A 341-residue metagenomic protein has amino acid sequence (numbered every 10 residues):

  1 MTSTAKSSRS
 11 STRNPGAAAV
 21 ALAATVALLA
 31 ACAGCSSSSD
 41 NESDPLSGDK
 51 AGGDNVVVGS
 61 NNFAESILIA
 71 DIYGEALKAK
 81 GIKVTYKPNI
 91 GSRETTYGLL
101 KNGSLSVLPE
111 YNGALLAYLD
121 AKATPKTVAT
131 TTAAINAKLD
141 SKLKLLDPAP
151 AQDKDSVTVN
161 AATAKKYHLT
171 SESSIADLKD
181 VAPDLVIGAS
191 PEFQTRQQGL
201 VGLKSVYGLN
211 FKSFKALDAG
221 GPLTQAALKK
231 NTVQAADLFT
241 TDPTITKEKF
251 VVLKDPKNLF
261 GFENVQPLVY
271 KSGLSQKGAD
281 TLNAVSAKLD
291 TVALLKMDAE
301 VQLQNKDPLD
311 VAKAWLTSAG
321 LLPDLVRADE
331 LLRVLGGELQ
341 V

Functional and structural regions predicted by a protein language model:
C32-L46: Bacterial lipoprotein signal-peptidase II cleavage site
G52-E65, I82-N89, P183-G188: Short, well-ordered beta-strand elements
D71, E75-A76, E94-L105, V201-V206 (+1 more regions): Short helices/loops that flank or line small-molecule/ion binding pockets
Y73-K80, S173-S213, A314-S318: Ligand-binding cleft/hinge of the Venus flytrap
V84-G91, F211-A219: Short beta-strand-to-loop elements that line the ligand-binding cleft of bilobed periplasmic-binding protein-like
L119-L146, T232, T244-K257: Ligand-binding "clamshell"
V128-V186, S275, A287-T291: A conserved helix-loop-strand patch within extracytoplasmic ligand-binding domains of the periplasmic binding
K142-L143, A149-D155, D242-S286: Periplasmic-binding protein-like
